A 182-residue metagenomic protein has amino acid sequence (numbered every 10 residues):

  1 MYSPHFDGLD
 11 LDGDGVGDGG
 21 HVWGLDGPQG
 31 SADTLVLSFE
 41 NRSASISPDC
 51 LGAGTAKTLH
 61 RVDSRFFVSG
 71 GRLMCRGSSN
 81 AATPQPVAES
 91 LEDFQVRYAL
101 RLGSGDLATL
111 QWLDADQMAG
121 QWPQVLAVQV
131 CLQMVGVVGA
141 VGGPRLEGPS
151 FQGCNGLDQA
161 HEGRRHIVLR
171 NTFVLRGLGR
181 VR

Functional and structural regions predicted by a protein language model:
M1-Q124, Q129-C131, V137-H166, V181-R182: N-terminal pilin/flagellin-like segments and related low-complexity appendage regions
V168-N171: Short amphipathic
F173-R182: Short, low-complexity, Pro/Ser/Thr/Gly-rich segments in the mature regions of secreted, periplasmic
